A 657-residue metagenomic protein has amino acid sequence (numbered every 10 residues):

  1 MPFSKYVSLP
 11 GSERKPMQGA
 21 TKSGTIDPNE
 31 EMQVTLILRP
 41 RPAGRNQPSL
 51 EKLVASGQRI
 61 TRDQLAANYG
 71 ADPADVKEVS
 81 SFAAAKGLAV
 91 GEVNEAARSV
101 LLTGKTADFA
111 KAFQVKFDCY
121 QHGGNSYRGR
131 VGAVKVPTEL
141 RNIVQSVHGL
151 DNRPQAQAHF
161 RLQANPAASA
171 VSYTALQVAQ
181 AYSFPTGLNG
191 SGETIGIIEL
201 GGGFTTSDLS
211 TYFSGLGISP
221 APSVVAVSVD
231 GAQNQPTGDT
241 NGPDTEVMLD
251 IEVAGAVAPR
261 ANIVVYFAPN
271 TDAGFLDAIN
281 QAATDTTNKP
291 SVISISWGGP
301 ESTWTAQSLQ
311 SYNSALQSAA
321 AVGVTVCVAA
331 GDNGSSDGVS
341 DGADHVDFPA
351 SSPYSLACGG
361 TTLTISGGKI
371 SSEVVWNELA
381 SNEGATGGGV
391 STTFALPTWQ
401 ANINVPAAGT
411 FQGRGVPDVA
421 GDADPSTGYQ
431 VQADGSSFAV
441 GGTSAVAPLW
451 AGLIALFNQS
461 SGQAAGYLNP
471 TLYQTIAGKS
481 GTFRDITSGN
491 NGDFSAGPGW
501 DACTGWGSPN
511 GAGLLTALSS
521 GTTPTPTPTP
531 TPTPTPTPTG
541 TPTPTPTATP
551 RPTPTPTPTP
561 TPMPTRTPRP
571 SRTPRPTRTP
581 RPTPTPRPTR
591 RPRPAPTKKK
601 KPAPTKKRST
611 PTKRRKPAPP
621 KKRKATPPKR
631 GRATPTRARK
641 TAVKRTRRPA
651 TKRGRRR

Functional and structural regions predicted by a protein language model:
P2-E92, L101-L102, T106-G360, E383-G442 (+5 more regions): Substrate-binding/charge-relay-adjacent region of secreted/lumenal peptidase catalytic domains
A97-S99: A generic structural signal for beta-strand entry/edge sites
A319, P353-A357, L363-S371, W450-S460 (+2 more regions): Predominantly extracellular beta-rich ligand-binding scaffolds that present long acidic/polar faces for carbohydrate
S366-G368, Q463-P524: Extracellular low-complexity, O-glycosylation-prone Ser/Thr/Pro/Gly-rich "stalks" and linkers flanking catalytic
L379, A408, T535, T626-P628 (+1 more regions): N-terminal start and proteolytic maturation junction detector
T523-T597, A603-T605, T610-T612, T626 (+1 more regions): Ser/Thr-rich, Proline-interspersed low-complexity disordered segments
A642-R657: Intrinsically disordered, compositionally biased tail regions
